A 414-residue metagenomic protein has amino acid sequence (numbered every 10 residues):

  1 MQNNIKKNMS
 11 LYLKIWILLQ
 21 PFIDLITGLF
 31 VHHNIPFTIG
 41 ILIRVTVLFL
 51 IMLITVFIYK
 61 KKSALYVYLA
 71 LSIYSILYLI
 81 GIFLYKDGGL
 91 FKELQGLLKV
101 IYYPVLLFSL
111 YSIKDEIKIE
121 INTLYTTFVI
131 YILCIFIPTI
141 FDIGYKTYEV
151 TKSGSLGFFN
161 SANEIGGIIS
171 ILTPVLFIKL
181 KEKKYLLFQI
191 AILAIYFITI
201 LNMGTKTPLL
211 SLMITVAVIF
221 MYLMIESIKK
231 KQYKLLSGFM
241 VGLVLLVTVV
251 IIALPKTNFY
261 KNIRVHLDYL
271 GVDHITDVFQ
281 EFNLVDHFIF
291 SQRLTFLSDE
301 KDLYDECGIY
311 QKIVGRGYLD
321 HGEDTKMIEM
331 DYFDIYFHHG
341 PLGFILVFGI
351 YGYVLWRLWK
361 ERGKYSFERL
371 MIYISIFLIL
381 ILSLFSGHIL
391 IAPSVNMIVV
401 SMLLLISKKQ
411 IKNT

Functional and structural regions predicted by a protein language model:
M1-F57, Y74-Y85, P138: N-terminal signal-anchor transmembrane segment
Q2-N4, L11-K14, L18, T46-K60 (+2 more regions): Hydrophobic, aromatic-rich transmembrane alpha-helices and their immediate juxtamembrane boundary segments
V45, V67-L79, D87-S112: Aromatic-anchored transmembrane helix interface
I121-Y145, N160-I225: Alpha-helical transmembrane segments of multi-pass inner-membrane proteins
Y145, E149, L156, F282-L342: Long extracytoplasmic/lumenal interhelical loops at the membrane interface of multi-pass membrane proteins
Y185-L186, I225, Q232-Y233, H339-L380: Hydrophobic transmembrane alpha-helices and their immediate junctions
L223-E281, Y304-E306: A membrane-periplasm/extracellular boundary helix in multi-pass inner-membrane enzymes that assemble envelope glycans
M371-L380, I389-T414: Transmembrane alpha-helices of multi-pass inner-membrane enzymes
